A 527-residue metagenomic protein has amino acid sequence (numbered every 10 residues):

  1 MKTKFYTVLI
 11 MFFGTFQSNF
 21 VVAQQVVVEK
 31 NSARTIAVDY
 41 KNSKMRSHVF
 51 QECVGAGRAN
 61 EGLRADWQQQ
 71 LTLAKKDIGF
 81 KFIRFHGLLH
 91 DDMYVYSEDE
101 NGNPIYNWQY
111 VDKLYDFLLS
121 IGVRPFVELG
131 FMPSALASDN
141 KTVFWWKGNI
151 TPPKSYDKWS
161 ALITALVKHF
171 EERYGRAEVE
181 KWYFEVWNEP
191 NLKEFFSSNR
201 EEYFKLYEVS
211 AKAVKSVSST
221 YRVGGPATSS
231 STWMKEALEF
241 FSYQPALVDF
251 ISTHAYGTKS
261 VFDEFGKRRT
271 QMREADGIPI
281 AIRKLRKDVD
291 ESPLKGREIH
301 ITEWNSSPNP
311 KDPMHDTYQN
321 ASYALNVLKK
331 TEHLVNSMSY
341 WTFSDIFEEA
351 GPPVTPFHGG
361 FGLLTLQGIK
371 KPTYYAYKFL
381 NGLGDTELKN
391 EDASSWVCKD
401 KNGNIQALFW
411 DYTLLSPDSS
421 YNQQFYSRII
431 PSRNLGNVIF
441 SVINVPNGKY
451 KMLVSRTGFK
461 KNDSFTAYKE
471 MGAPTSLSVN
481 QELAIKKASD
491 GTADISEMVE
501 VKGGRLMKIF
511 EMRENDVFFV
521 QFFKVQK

Functional and structural regions predicted by a protein language model:
M1-Q25: Bacterial Sec-dependent N-terminal signal peptides
A23-K81, E514, Q526-K527: Mature N-terminal, pre-catalytic/accessory segment of carbohydrate-active enzymes
C53, L118, L166, F184 (+7 more regions): Conserved, mostly hydrophobic/aromatic
I78-Q271, N309: Substrate-binding cleft and catalytic face of glycoside hydrolase catalytic domains, especially the flexible beta-alpha
T258-D312, N336-D345, E387: Glycoside hydrolase catalytic-domain groove-lining segments
I301-Y426: Aromatic/acidic polysaccharide-binding cleft in carbohydrate-active enzymes
A393-A473, E514-F519: Carbohydrate-binding surface patches
S476-K527: C-terminal beta-strand-rich structural cap/linker in extracellular carbohydrate-active enzymes
